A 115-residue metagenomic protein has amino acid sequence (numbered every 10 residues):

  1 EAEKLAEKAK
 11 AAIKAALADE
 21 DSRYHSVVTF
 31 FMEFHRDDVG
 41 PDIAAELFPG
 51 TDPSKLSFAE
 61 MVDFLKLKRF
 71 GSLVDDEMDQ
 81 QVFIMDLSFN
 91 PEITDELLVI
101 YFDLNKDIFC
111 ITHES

Functional and structural regions predicted by a protein language model:
E1-Q80: N-terminal domain-onset segments
V62, K68-S115: Acidic, proline/glycine-rich low-complexity IDRs
